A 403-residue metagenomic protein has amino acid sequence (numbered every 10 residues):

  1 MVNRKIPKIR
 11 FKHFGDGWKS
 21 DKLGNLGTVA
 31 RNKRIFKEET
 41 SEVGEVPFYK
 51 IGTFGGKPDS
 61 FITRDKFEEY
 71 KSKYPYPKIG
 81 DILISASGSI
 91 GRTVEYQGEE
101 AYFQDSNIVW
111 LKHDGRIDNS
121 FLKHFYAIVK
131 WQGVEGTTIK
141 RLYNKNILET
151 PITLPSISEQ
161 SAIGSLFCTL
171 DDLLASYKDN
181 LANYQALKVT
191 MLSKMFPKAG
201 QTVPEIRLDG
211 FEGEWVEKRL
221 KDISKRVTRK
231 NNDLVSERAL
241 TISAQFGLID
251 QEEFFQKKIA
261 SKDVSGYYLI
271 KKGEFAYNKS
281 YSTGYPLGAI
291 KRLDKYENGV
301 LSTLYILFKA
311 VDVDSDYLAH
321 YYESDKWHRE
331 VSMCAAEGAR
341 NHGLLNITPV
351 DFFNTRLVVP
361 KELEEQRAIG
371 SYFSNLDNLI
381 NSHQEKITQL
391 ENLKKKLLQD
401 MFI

Functional and structural regions predicted by a protein language model:
M1-G15, S176-G213, E385-I403: Short amphipathic coiled-coil heptad-repeat segments
N3-P7, Y102-I108, G136-S161, N298-L304 (+1 more regions): A short glycine-rich beta-alpha junction/loop motif
P7, S161-L173, N180, V216-K218 (+4 more regions): Extracellular/lumenal glycan-associated surfaces
I9-K33, R207-N231: Non-catalytic DNA-recognition/assembly elements of restriction-modification systems
F11, W18-K22, S156, F167-L174 (+6 more regions): Long, compositionally biased tandem-repeat segments
G24-G27, K37-E68, T228-A260: DNA target-recognition patches
I35, K71, G136, P151 (+3 more regions): Short, solvent-exposed loop/turn positions at domain surfaces that link secondary-structure elements or cap domain
K50-I51, F61-A127, Y143, S265-W327 (+4 more regions): A short beta-sheet element
